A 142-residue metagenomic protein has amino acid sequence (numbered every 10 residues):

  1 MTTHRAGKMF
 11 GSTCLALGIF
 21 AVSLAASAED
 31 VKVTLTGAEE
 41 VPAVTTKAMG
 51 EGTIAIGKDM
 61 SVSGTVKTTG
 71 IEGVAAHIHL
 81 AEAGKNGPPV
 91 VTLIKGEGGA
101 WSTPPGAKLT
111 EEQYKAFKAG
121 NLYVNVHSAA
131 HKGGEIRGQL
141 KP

Functional and structural regions predicted by a protein language model:
T2-C14: Bacterial N-terminal signal peptides that target proteins for export
T2-H4, G18, S23-A76, L80-P142: Metal-centered catalytic cores of metalloenzymes
